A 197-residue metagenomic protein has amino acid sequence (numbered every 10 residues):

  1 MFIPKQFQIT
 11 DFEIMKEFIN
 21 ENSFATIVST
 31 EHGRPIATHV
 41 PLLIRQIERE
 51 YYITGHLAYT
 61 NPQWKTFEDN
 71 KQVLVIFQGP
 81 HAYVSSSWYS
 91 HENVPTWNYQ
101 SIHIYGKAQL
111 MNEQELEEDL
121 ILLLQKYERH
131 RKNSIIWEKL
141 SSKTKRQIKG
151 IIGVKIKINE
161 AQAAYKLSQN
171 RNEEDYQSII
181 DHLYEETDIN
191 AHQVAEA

Functional and structural regions predicted by a protein language model:
M1-F7, E50-G79, N133: Short, solvent-exposed cationic patches
F2-T26: Short, basic/aromatic recognition patches
K16, N93, K143-R146: A generic local secondary-structure boundary/capping motif
E21-Y59: Short beta-strand segments
S23, T38, R49-I53, D69-V73 (+2 more regions): A generic structural signal for short beta-strands and their flanking turns/coil linkers
P41, H56, I76, K107 (+1 more regions): Residue-level recognition of well-ordered beta-strand positions that form the cores of beta-sheet-rich folds across
T60-E118: Short, structured beta-strand-loop surface elements
L110-A197: C-terminal edge-of-domain segments
